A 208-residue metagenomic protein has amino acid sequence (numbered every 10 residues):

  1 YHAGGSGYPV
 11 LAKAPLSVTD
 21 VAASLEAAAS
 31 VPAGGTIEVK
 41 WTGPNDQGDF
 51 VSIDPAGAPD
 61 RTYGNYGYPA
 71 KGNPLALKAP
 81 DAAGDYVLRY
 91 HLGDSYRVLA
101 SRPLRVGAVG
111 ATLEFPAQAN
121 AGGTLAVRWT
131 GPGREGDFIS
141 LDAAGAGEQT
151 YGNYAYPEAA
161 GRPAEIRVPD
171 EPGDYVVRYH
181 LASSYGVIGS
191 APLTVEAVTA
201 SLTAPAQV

Functional and structural regions predicted by a protein language model:
Y1-V208: Extended, solvent-exposed regions of the mature portions of secreted/cell-surface glycoproteins
